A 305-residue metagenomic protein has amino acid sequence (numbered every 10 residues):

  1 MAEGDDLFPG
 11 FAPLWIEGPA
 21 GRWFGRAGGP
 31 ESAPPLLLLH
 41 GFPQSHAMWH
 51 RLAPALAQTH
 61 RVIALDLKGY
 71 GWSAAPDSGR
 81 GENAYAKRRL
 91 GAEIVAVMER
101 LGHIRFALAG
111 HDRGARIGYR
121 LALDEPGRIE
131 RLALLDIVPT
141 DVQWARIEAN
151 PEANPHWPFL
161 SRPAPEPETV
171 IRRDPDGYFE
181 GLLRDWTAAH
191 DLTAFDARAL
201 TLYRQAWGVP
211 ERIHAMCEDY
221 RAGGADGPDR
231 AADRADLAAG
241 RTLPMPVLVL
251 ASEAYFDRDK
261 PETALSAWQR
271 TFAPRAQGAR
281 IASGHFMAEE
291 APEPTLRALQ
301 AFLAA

Functional and structural regions predicted by a protein language model:
A2-L14, A20-G25, P35, M48 (+6 more regions): Flexible "cap/lid" subdomain of the alpha/beta-hydrolase fold that forms the substrate-access gate
A27-G29: Short, low-complexity Ser/Thr-rich regulatory SLiMs
A33-H40: Short beta-strand element of the alpha/beta-hydrolase
H40-P43, W207, E290: Conserved residues at beta->alpha junctions
F42-L52: The serine-hydrolase catalytic nucleophile loop
R51-H60: A short, Lys/Arg-enriched amphipathic alpha-helix followed by its capping loop at the start of a domain
G284-P292: Catalytic histidine-centered segment of alpha/beta-hydrolase-like enzymes
